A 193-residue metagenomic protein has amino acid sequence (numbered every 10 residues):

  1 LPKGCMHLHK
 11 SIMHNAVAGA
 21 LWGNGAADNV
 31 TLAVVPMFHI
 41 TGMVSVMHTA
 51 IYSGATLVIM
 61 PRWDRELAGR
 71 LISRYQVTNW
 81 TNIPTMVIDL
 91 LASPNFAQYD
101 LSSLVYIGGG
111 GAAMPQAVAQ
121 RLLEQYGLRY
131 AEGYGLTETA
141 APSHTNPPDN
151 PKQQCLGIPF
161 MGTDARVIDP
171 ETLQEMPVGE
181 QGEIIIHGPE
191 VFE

Functional and structural regions predicted by a protein language model:
L1-H14, N146: Conserved AMP-binding A3 loop
M13-V30, F38-N79, S93, D164: Conserved AMP-binding/adenylation subdomain of ANL enzymes
Y52, R74-N82, L91-K152, D164: Gly/Ser/Thr-rich phosphate-binding loop
I72-S73, W80, I186-E193: AMP-binding/adenylate-forming catalytic core of the ANL superfamily
G127, Q174, P189-E193: Conserved ANL (AMP-binding/adenylate-forming) active-site segment centered on the GW(Y/F)…HTG consensus within
Q154-F160, E175: Short Gly/Pro-enriched turn/cap motifs at secondary-structure boundaries
R166-I186: Conserved beta-loop-beta connector loops within the AMP-binding
